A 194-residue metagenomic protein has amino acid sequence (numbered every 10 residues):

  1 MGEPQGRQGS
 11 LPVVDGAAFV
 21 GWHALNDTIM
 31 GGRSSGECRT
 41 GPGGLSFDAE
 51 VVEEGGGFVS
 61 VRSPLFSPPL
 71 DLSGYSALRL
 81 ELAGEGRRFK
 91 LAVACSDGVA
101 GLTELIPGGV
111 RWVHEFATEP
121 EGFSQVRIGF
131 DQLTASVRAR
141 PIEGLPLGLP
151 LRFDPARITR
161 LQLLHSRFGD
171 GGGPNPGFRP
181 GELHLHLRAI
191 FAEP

Functional and structural regions predicted by a protein language model:
M1-P194: Beta-rich carbohydrate-recognition modules and glycan-binding surfaces
